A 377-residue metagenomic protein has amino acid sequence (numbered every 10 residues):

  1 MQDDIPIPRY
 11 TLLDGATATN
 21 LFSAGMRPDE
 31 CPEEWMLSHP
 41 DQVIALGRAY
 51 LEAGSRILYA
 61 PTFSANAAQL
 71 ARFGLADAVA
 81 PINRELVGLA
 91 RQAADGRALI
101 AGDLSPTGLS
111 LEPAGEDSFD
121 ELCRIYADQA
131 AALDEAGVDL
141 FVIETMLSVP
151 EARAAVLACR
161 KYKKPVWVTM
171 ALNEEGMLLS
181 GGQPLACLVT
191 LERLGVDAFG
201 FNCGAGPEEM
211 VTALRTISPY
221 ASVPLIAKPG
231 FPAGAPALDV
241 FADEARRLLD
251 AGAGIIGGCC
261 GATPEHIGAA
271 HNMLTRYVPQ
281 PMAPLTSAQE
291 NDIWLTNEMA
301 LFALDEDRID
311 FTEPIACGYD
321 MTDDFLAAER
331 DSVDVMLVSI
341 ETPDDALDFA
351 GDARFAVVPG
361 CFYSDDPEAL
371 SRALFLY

Functional and structural regions predicted by a protein language model:
M1-Y377: Domain-level signal for soluble alpha/beta catalytic cores
